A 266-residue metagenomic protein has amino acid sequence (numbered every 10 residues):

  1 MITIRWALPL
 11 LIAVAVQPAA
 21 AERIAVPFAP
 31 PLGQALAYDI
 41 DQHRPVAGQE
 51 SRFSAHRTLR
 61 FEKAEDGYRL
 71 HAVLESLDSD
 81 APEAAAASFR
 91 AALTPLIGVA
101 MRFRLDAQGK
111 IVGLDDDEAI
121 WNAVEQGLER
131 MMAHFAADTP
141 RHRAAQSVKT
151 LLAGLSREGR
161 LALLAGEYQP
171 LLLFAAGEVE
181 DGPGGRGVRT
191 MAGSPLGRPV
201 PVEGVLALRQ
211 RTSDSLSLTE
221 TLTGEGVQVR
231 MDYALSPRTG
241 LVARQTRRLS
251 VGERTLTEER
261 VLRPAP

Functional and structural regions predicted by a protein language model:
M1-L8: Bacterial N-terminal signal peptides that target proteins for export
P9, V46, I111-G113, A119-N122 (+2 more regions): Residues in flexible loops and secondary-structure boundaries
L10-A20: Hydrophobic h-region of N-terminal signal peptides that target proteins for export in Gram-negative bacteria
A21-I97, R104, E167-P266: Acidic, serine/threonine-rich low-complexity disordered tracts
V73-D78, D106-I111, D138-R143, K149-L151 (+1 more regions): Low-complexity, flexible helical/coil segments
F89-G127: Internal, hydrophobic cores of structured domains that mediate oligomerization or house catalytic pockets within large
I111-D214: Solvent-exposed helix/loop surface patches that form functional interfaces
